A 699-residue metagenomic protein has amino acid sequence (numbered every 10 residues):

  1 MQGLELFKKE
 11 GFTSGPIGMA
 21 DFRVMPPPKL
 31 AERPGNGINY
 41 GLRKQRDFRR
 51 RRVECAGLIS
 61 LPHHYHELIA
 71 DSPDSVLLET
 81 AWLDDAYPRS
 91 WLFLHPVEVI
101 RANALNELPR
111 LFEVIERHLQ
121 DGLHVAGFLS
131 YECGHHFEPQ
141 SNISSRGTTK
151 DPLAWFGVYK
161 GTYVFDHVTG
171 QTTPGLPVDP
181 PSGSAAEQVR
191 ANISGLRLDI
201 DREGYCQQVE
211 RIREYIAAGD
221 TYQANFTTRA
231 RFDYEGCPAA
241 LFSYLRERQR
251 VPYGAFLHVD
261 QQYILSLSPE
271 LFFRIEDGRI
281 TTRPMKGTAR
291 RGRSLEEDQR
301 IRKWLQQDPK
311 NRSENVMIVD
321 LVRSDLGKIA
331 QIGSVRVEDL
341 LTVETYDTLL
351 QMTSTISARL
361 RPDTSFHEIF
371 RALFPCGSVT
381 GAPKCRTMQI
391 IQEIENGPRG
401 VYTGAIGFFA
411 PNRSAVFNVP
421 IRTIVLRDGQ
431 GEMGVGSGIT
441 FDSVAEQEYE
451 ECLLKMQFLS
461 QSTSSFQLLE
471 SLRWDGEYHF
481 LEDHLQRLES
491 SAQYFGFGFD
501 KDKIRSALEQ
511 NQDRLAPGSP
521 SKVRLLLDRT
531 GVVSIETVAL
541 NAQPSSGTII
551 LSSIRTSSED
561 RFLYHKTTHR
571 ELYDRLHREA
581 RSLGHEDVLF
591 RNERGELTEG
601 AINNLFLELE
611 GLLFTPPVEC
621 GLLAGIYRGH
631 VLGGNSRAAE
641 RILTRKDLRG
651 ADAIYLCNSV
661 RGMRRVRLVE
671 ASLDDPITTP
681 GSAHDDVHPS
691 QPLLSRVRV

Functional and structural regions predicted by a protein language model:
Q2, Y40, Q45, H684 (+1 more regions): Low-complexity, intrinsically disordered or signal/transmembrane-proximal segments
Q2-P16: Extreme N-terminal basic, low-complexity initiation segments that serve as generic localization/processing leaders
A31, G35-Y40: Polybasic, low-complexity intrinsically disordered segments
R50-L468, W474, F590-N592: Extended alpha-helical targeting/anchoring segments, especially N-terminal organellar/secretory targeting helices
N315, T348, M352, V419 (+3 more regions): Helix-start/capping segments and mature chain N-termini
